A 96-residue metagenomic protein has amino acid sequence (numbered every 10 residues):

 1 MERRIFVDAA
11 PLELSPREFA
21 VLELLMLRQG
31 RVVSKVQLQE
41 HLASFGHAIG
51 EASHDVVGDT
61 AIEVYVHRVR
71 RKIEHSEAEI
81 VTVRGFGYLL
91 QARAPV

Functional and structural regions predicted by a protein language model:
M1-A20, V32, V83, L89-V96: A structural micro-motif at secondary-structure boundaries
I5, F45-I49: Alpha-helix C-capping/helix-to-loop hinge sites
A10-G46, H67-V69: Short amphipathic alpha-helical recognition elements used for nucleic-acid or partner binding across transcription
E13-E23, E51-E74, R84-Y88: DNA-recognition element of transcription regulators
V33-S34, G50-E51, V81: Short linear functional motifs in flexible/disordered or boundary regions
I49-A52, A94-V96: Short, low-complexity, intrinsically disordered N-terminal peptides in bacterial proteins
